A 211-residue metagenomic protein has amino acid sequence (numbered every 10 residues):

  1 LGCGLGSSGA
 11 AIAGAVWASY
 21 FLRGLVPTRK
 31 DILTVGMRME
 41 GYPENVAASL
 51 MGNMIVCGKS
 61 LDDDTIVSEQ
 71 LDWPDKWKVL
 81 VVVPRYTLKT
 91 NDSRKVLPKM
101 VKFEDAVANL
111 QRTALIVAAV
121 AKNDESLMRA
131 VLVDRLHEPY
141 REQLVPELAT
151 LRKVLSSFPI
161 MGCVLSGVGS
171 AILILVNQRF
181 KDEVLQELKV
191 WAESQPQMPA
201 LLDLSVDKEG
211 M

Functional and structural regions predicted by a protein language model:
L1, D134-H137, S170: A short, flexible beta-alpha/helix-coil linker loop
L1-L5, G210-M211: Short, solvent-exposed polar/charged micro-motifs at secondary-structure junctions
G2, L22, V83, A171: Short, flexible active-site loop motifs that bind/organize anionic cofactors or intermediates
C3, S7-R29, L50-G52: DPxDG-like acidic metal-binding loop motif
V26-F158, Q178-M211: ATP-dependent small-molecule kinase catalytic core of the GHMP/sugar-kinase superfamily and closely related
M161: Short acidic/polar active-site loop segments enriched in Thr and Asp
L165-V168: Short acidic/histidine-rich active-site segments
A171-N177: Short beta-strand->loop micro-motif that forms the acidic, two-metal-ion catalytic signature in nucleotide-processing
